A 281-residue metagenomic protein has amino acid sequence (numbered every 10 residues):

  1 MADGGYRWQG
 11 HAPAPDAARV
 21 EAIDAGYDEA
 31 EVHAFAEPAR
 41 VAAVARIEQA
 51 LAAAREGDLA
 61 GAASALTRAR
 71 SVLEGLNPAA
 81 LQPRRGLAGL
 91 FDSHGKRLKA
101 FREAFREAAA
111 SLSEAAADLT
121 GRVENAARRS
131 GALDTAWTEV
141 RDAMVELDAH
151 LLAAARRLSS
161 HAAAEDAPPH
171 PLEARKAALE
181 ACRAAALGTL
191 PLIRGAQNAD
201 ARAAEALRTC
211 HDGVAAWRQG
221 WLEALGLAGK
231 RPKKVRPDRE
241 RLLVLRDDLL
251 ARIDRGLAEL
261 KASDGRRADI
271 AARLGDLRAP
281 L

Functional and structural regions predicted by a protein language model:
M1-M144, A155: Leu/Val/Ala/Ile-rich N-terminal alpha-helices, chiefly Sec-type signal peptides and the beginnings
D3, D16, D24, D28 (+15 more regions): Acidic-enriched, low-complexity/disordered segments with a strong bias for Aspartate over Glutamate
D16, P83-A104, E146, A153 (+6 more regions): Generic ordered-secondary-structure signal
F91, F101-A104, A108-A216: Long amphipathic alpha-helical segments with strong coiled-coil/leucine-zipper propensity
S160-L281: Long amphipathic all-alpha helical oligomerization modules
